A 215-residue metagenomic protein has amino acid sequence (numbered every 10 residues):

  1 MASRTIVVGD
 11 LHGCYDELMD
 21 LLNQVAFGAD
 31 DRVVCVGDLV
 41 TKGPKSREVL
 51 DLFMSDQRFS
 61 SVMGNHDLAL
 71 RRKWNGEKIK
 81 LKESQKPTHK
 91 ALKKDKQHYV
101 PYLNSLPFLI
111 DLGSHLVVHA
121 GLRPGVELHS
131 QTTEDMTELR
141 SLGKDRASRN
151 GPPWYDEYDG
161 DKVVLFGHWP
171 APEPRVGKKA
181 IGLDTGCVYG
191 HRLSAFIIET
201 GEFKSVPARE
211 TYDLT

Functional and structural regions predicted by a protein language model:
R4, V8, G13-L81: Core catalytic region of metal-dependent phosphoesterases/phosphodiesterases, especially metallo-beta-lactamase-like
V7, S61-V62, D111, H115-A120 (+3 more regions): Short hydrophobic-aromatic micro-motifs
D10, D38, F53, G64-N65 (+5 more regions): Divalent metal-coordination and catalytic microenvironments
H12-E17, T41-G43, D67-R71, I110 (+3 more regions): Active-site environment of divalent metal-dependent phosphoester hydrolases
V25-D30, L112, Y158-D159: Glycine-rich phosphate-binding loop signature in dinucleotide/nucleotide-binding domains
D38, G113-H115, G201: Well-ordered beta-strand scaffold positions
S46-V117, P124, S130-N150: Active-site neighborhood of divalent metal-dependent phosphoester bond hydrolases
V126, T133-T215: Acidic, His/Gly-rich catalytic cores of divalent-metal-dependent hydrolytic chemistry
